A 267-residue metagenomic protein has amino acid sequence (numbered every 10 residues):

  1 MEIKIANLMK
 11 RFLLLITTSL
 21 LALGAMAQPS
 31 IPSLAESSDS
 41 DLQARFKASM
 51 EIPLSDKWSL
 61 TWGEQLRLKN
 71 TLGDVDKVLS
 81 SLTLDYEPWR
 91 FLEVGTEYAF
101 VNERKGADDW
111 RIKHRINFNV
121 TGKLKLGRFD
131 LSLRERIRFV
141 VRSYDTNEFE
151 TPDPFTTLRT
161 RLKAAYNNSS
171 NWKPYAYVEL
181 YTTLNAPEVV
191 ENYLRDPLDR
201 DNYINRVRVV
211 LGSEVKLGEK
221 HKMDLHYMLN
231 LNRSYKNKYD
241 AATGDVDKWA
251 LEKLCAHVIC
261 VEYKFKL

Functional and structural regions predicted by a protein language model:
M1-S33, L267: Bacterial Sec-dependent N-terminal signal peptides
P29-E36, W58-L72, E93-R104, R134-V141 (+2 more regions): Transmembrane beta-strand segments that form the barrel wall of outer-membrane beta-barrel proteins
S40-A44, D76-V78, I112-I116, P152-L158 (+2 more regions): Residues that define the transmembrane beta-barrel architecture of outer-membrane proteins
A48, S81-L82, F118-V120, T160-L162 (+2 more regions): Membrane-embedded beta-strands of outer-membrane beta-barrel proteins, especially the hydrophobic/small aromatic
K57-W62, F91-T96, G127-L131, N171-P174 (+1 more regions): Repeated loop/turn-to-beta-strand initiation elements of outer-membrane beta-barrel proteins
D74-D130: Hydrophobic/aromatic-rich structural module bridging two neighboring secondary-structure elements via a short loop
N117-V120, V215-E219, K253-L267: Outer-membrane beta-barrel "beta-signal"
E135-A242, F265-L267: Outer-membrane beta-barrel transmembrane domain signature
